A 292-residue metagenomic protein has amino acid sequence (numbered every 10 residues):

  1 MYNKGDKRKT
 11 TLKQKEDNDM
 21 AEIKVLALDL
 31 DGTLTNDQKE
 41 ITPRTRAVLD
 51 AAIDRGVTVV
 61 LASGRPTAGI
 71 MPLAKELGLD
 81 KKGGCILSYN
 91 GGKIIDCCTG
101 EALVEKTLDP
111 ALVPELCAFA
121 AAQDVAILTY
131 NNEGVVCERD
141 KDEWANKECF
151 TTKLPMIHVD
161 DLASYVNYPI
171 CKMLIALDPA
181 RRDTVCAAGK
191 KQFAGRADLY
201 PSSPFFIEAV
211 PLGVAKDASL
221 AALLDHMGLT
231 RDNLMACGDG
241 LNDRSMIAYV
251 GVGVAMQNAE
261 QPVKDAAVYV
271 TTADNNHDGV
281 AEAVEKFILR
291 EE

Functional and structural regions predicted by a protein language model:
Y2-D19: Short, Lys/Arg-enriched N-terminal segments with co-localized hydrophobic residues within the first ~10-30 amino acids
A21-V25, T42, E208-E292: Mg2+-dependent phosphoryl-transfer enzymes with acidic/Ser/Thr/Gly-rich catalytic loops
K24-D37: Asp-based phosphoryl-transfer active-site loop
P43-W144: Active-site phosphate-binding/coordination module
A52, A120, K190, V263-K264: A generic structural signal for well-ordered alpha-helical segments
G56-V60, K81-G84, K172, D232-N233 (+1 more regions): Short active-site oxyanion
L77, K82, N90, F193-G195 (+2 more regions): Short, structured coil segments at secondary-structure junctions
F119, Q123-C237, L241-S245: Conserved acidic, metal-coordinating active-site core of Asp-based, Mg2+-dependent phosphoryl-transfer enzymes
